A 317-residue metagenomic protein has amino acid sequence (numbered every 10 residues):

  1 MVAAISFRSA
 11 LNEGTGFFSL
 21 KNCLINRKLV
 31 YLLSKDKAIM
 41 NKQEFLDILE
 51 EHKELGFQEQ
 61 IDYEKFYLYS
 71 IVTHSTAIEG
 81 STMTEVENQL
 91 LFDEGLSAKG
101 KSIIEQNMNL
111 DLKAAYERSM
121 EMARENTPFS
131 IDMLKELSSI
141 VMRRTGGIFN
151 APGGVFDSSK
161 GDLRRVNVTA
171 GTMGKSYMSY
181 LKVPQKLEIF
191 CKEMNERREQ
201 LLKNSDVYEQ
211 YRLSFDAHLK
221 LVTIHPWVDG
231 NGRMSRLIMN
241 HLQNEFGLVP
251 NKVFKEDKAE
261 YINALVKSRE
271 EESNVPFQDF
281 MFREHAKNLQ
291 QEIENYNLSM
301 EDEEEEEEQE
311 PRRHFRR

Functional and structural regions predicted by a protein language model:
S6, A10-D229, R233-R317: FIC/Doc superfamily catalytic core
